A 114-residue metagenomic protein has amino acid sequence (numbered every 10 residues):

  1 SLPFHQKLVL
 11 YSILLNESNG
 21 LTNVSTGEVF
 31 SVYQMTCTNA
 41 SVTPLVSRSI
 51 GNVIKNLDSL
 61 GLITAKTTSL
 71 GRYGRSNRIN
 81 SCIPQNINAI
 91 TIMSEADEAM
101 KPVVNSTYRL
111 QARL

Functional and structural regions predicted by a protein language model:
S1-N23: Short alpha-helical segments that sit at the start of domains
N16-L114: Terminal-proximal interaction/regulatory segments of ATP-powered molecular machines
